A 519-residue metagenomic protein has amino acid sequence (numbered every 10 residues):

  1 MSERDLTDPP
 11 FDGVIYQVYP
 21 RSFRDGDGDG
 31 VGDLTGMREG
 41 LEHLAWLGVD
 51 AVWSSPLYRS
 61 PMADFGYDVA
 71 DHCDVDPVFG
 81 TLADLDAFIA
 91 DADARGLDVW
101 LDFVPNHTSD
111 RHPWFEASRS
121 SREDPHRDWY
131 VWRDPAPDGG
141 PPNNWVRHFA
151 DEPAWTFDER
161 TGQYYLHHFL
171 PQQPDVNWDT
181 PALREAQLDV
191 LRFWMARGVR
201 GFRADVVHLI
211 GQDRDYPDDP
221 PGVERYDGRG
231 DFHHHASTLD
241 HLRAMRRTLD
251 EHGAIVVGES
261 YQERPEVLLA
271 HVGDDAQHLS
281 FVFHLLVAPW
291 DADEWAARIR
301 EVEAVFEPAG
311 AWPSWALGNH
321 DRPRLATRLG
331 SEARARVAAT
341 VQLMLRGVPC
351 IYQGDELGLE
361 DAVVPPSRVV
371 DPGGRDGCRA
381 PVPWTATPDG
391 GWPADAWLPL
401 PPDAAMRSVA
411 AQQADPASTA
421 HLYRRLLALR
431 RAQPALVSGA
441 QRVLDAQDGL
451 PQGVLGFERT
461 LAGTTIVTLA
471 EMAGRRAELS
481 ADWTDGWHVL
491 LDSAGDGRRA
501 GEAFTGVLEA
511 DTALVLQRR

Functional and structural regions predicted by a protein language model:
S2-R192, A196, L209-E263, V382: Acidic/aromatic-lined carbohydrate-recognition and catalytic surfaces of CAZymes acting on diverse glycans
P10-F11, D219-D231, D240-L249, H271-S280 (+5 more regions): Loop/helix patches that line or flank the sugar-binding groove of alpha-linked glycan CAZymes
R21-F23, Y58-S60, P105-N106, P171-Q172 (+11 more regions): Short, solvent-exposed loop/turn segments at secondary-structure junctions
V52, F202-A204: Hydrophobic residues within beta-strands of alpha/beta enzymes
H235-V282, V287-E301: Gly/Pro-rich turn-and-neighbor structural signature
R476-A494: Beta-strand-rich binding/interaction modules
A500-R519: C-terminal beta-strand-rich structural cap/linker in extracellular carbohydrate-active enzymes
